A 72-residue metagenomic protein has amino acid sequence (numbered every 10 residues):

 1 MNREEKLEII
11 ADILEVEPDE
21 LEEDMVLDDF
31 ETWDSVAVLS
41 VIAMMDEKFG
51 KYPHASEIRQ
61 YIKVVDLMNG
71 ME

Functional and structural regions predicted by a protein language model:
M1-A43, E47-E72: Phosphopantetheine-dependent thiolation modules in NRPS/PKS and related acyl-activating systems
